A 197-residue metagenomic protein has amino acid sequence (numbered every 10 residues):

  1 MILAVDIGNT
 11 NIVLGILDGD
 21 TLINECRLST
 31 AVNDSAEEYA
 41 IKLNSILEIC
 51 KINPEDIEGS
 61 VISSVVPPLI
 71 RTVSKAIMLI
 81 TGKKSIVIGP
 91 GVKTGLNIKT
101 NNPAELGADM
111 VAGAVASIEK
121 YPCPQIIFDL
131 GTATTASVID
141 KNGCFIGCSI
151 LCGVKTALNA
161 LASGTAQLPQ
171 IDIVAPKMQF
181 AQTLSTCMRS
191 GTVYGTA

Functional and structural regions predicted by a protein language model:
I2-D6, V61, Q125-D129: Short glycine-aspartate micro-motif
I2-S45, C144-T165: Short glycine-rich, Thr/Ser-proximal phosphate-binding strand/loop in the N-terminal lobe of ATP-dependent enzymes
N11, D34, S63-I70, S190-G195: Glycine-rich phosphate-binding loops at beta-strand->alpha-helix junctions
L43-G59: Phosphate/pyrophosphate-binding loops at sites that engage ATP/ADP/AMP, CoA/4′-phosphopantetheine, polyphosphate
E48, I52, M78, G82-K83 (+3 more regions): Generic secondary-structure signature for well-ordered alpha-helical cores
E55-V65, K84-I86: Short glycine-rich phosphate-binding loop at a beta-alpha junction
K75, K83-I86, V92-G164: Phosphate-binding/catalytic loop of phosphoryl-transfer enzymes
C144, L151-A197: Active-site rim beta-loop-alpha module in soluble metabolic enzymes
